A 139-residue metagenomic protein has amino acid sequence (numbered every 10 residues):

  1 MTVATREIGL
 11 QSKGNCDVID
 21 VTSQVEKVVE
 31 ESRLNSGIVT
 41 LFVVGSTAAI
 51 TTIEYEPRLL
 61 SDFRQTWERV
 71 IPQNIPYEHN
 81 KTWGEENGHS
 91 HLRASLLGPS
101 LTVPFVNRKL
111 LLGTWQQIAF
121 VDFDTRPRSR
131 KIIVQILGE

Functional and structural regions predicted by a protein language model:
M1-E139: Active-site histidine-anchored catalytic micro-motif
